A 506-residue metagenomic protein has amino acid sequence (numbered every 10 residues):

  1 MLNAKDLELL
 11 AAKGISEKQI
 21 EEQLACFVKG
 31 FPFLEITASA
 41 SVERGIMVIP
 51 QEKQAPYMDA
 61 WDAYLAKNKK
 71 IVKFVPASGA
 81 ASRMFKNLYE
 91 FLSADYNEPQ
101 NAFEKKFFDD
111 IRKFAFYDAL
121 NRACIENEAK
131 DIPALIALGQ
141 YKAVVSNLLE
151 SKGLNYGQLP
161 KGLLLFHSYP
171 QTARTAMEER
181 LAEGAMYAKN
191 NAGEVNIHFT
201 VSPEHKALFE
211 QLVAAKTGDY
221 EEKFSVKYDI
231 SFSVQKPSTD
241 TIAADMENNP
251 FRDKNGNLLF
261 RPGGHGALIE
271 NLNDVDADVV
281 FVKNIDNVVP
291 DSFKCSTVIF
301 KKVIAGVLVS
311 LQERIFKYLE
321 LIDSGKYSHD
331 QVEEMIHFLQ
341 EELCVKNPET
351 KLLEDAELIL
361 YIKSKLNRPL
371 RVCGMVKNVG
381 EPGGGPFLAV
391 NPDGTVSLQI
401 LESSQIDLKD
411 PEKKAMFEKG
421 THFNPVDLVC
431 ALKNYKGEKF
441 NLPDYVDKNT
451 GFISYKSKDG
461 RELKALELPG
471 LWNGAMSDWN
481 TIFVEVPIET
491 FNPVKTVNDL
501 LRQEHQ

Functional and structural regions predicted by a protein language model:
L2-V42, L353, E357-N367, R371-C373 (+4 more regions): Long, compositionally biased intrinsically disordered regions
L10, G14, K29, I36-V379 (+5 more regions): Domain-scale recognition of functional cores that engage charged ligands
D131-L138, K152, Y156, D286 (+2 more regions): Conserved catalytic alpha/beta cores of large enzymes that bind or transform nucleotide phosphates and polynucleotides
D410-P411, K433: Long insertion/accessory domains within large nucleic-acid-processing enzymes
